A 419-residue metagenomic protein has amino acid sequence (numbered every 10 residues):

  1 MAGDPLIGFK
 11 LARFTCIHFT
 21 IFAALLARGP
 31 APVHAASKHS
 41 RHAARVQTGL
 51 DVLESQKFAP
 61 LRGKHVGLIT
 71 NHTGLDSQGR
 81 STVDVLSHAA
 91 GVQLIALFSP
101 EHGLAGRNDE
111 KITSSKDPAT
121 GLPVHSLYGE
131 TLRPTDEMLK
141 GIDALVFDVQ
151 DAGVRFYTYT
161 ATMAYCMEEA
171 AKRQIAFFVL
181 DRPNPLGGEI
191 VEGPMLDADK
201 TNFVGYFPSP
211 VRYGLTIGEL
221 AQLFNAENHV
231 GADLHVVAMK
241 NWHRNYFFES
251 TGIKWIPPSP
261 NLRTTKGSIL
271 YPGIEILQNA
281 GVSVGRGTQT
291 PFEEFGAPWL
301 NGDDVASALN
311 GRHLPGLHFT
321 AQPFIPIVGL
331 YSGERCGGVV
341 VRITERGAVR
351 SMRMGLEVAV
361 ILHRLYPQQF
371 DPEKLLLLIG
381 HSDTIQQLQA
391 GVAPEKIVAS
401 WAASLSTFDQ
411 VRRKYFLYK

Functional and structural regions predicted by a protein language model:
T15-A27: Bacterial N-terminal signal peptides
Q93-E101, L180: Short internal beta-strands
G106-E110, F178-K200: Glycine-rich, charge-decorated loop segments at or immediately adjacent to ligand/cofactor-binding or catalytic sites
E110-I142, V154: Glycine-rich oxoanion-binding loops at beta->alpha junctions
D151-M163: Glycine/threonine-rich flexible loop motifs
T201-P272: Conserved anion/nucleotide-ligand pocket segment
W242-T320: Glycine-rich, aromatic-lined ligand/substrate-binding cores of catalytic and carbohydrate-binding domains
G296-S400: Conserved functional hotspot residues or short segments at active or partner-binding sites across diverse domains
